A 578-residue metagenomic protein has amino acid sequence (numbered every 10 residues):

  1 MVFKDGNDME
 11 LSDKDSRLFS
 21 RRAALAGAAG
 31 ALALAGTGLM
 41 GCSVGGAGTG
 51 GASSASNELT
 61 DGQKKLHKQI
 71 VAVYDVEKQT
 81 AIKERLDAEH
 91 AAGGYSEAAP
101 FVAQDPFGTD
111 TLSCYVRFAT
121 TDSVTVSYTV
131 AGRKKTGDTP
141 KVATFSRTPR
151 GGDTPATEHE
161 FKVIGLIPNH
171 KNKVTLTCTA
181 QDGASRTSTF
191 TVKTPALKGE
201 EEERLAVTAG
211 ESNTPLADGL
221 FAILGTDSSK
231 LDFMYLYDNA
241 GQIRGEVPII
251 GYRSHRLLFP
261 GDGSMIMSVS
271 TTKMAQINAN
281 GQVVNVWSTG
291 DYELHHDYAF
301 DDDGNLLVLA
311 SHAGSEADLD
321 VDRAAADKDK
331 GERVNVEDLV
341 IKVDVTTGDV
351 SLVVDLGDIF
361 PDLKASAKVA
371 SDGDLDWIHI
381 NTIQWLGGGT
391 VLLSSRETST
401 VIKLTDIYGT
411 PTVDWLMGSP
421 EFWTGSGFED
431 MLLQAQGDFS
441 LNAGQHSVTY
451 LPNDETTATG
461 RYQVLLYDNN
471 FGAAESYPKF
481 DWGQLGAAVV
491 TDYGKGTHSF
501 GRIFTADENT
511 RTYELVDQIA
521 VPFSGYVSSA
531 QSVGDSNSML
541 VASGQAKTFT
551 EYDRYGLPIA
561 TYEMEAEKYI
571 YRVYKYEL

Functional and structural regions predicted by a protein language model:
M1-F19, G27-G38: N-terminal secretory signal peptides
A26-G27, G50: Compositionally biased non-globular segments, especially hydrophobic aliphatic-rich helices of signal peptides
G45-S53: Bacterial Sec signal peptide processing site at the extreme N-terminus
N57-R133, P155-E160, I164-K171, T175-L578: Histidine-/acidic-rich catalytic cores in large beta-rich domains
G137-T154: Solvent-exposed serine/threonine-rich low-complexity stretches and specific carbohydrate-binding patches
